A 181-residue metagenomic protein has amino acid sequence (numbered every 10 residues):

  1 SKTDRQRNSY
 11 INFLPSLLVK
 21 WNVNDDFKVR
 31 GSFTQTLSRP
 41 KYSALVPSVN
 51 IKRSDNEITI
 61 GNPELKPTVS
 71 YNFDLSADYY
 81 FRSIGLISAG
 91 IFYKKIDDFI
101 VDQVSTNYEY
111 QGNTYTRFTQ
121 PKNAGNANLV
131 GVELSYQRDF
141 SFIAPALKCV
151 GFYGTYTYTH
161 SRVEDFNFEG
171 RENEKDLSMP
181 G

Functional and structural regions predicted by a protein language model:
S1, V29-G31, I87-A89, V132 (+1 more regions): Transmembrane beta-strands of outer-membrane beta-barrel proteins
S1-K2, Y42-S48, D55-E57, F99-T106 (+2 more regions): Outer-membrane beta-barrel translocator domains and adjoining extracellular loop/strand segments of Gram-negative
S1-N24, N50: Signature of Gram-negative outer-membrane beta-barrel scaffolds
R5-I11, N50-I51, L65-V69, K122-N128 (+1 more regions): Replace "Gram-negative outer membrane beta-barrel proteins" with "bacterial and organellar outer membrane beta-barrel
F13-V19, G61, Y71-L75, Q120 (+1 more regions): Hydrophobic, lipid-facing positions within transmembrane beta-strands of outer-membrane proteins
V19-N22, Q35, Y79, R138-F140: Residue-level signature of outer-membrane beta-barrel architecture
K28-R30, T34, S38, A44 (+2 more regions): Membrane-embedded beta-barrel scaffold of Gram-negative outer-membrane proteins
Y93-K95, N113-G181: Gram-negative outer-membrane beta-barrel transporters
